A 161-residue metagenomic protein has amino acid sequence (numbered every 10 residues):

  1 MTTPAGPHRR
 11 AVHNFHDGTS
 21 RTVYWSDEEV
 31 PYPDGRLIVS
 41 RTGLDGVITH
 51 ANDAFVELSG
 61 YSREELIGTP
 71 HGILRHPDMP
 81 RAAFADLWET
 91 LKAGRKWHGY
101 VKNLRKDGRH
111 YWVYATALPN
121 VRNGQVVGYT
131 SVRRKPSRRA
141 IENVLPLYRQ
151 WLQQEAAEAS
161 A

Functional and structural regions predicted by a protein language model:
M1-R21: Eukaryotic acidic, serine/proline-rich intrinsically disordered low-complexity regions that function as flexible
H13, Y32-R36, S160: PAS/LOV and related PAS-like sensory modules
R21, E28-Q150: Sensory/regulatory domains in signal-transduction proteins
Q150-A161: Signal-transducing coiled-coil/dimerization helices and immediately adjacent hinge/linker segments that couple sensory
